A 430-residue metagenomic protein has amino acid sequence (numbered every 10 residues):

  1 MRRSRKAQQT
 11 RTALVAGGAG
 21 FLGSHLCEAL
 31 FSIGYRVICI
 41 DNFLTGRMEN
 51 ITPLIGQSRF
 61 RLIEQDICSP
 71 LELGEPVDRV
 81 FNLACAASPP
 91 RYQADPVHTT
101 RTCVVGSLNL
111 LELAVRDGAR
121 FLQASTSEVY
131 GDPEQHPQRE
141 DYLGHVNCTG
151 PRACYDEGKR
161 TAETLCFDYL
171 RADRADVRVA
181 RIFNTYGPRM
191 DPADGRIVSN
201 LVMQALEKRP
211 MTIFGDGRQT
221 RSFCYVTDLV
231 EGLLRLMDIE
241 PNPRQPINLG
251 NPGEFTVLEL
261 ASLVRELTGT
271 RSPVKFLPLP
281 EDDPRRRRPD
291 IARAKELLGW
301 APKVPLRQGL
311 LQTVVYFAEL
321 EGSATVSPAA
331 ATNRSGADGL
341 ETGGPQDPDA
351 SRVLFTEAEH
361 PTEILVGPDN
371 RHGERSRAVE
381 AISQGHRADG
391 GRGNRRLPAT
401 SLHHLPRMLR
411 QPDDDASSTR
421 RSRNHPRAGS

Functional and structural regions predicted by a protein language model:
M1-T185, T227, Q312, L320 (+1 more regions): N-terminal Rossmann-like NAD(P)+-binding domain of SDR-like oxidoreductases, especially those catalyzing
R2-R3, T12, L306-G339, G343 (+2 more regions): Amphipathic terminal alpha-helices
L26, L233-M237, A261-V264, L310-F317: Hydrophobic "lid"/C-terminal helical patch of Rossmann-like NAD(P)-dependent dehydrogenase/epimerase domains
G46, A94, T102-V105, A153 (+6 more regions): Residue-level signal for the nucleotide or nucleotide-sugar donor/cofactor binding architecture
R160, T185-N200, E207-R209, F214 (+6 more regions): Glycine/proline-rich active-site loop of Rossmann-fold NAD(P)-dependent oxidoreductases
V226, P246, P280-A301, Q312: Conserved C-terminal active-site "lid" loop/helix of NAD(P)H-dependent oxidoreductases that clamps the redox cofactor
T356-E357, P361-S430: Intrinsic, short, N-terminal disordered tails of RNA polymerase sigma-factor systems
